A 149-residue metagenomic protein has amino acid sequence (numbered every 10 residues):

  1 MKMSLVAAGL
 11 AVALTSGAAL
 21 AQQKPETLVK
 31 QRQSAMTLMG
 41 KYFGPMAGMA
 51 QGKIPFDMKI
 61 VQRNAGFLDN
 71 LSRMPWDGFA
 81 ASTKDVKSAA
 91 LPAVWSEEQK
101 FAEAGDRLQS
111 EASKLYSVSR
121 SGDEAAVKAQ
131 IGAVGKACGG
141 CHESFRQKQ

Functional and structural regions predicted by a protein language model:
M1-A7: Bacterial N-terminal signal peptides that target proteins for export
S16-A18: N-terminal signal peptide c-region/cleavage motif recognized by signal peptidases
E26-M58, Q62-Q149: Sequence context surrounding c-type heme c attachment/ligation sites in exported
